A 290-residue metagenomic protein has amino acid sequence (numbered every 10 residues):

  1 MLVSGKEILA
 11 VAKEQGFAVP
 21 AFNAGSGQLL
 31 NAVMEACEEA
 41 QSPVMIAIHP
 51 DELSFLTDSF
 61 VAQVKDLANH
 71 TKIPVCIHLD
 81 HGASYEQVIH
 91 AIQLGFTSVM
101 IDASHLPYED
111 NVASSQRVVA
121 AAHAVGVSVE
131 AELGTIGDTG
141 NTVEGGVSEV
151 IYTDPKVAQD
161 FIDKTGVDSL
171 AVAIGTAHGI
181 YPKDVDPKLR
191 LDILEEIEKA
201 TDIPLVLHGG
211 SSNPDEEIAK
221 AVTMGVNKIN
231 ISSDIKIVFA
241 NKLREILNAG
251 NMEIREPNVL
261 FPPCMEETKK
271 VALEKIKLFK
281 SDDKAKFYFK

Functional and structural regions predicted by a protein language model:
M1-V3, K290: Basic/polar N-terminal segments that are highly enriched at the extreme N-terminus, encompassing both cleavable
V3-Q15, G25-D51, D58-C76, H81-T201 (+4 more regions): Alpha/beta enzyme core
A21, L106, P263: Short, surface-exposed alpha-helical recognition segments that flank or form part of ligand/macromolecule-binding
L207-G209: Thr-Gly-centered strand-to-loop micro-motif
P214-K290: C-terminal alpha-helical cap/extension of soluble enzyme domains
